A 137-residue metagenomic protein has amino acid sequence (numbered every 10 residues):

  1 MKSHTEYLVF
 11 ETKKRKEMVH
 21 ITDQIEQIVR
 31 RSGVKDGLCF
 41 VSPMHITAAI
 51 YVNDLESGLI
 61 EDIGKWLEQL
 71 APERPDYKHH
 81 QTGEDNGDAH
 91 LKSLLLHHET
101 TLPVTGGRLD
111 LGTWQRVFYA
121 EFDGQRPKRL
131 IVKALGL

Functional and structural regions predicted by a protein language model:
M1-L137: Active-site histidine-anchored catalytic micro-motif
